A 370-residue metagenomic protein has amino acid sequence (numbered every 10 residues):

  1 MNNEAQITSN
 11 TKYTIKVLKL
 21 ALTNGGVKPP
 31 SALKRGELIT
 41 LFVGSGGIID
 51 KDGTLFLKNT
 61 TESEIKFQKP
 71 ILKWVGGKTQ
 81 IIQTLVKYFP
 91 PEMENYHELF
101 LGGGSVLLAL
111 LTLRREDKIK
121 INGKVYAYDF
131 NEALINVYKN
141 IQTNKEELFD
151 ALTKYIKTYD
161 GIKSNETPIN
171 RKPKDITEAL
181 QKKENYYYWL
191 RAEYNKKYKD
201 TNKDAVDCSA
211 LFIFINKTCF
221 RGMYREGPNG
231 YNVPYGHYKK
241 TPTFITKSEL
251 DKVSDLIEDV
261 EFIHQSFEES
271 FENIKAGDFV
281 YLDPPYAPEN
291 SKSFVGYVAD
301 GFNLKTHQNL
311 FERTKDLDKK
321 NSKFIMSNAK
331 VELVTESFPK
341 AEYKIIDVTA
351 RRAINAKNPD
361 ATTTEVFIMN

Functional and structural regions predicted by a protein language model:
M1-L57: Basic helix-extension-helix modules of the SAP/HeH family
T54-H97, S105-V106, N358: S-adenosyl-L-methionine
L85, Y96-L110, A127-E132, Y138 (+5 more regions): Conserved proline-anchored active-site loop of SAM-dependent methyltransferases that bridges a beta-strand
L113-E258: Class I S-adenosyl-L-methionine-dependent methyltransferase module
E226-K240, Y286-H307: Mobile active-site "lid"/loop adjacent to the S-adenosyl-L-methionine
T246-E261, F311-I325: A structural motif corresponding to the C-terminal end of an alpha-helix and its immediate exit/capping segment
S248-A276, V280-Y281: A mid-sequence, solvent-exposed acidic-amphipathic segment
A287-P288, Y297-N370: Long, positively charged, glycine-interspersed low-complexity recognition regions
